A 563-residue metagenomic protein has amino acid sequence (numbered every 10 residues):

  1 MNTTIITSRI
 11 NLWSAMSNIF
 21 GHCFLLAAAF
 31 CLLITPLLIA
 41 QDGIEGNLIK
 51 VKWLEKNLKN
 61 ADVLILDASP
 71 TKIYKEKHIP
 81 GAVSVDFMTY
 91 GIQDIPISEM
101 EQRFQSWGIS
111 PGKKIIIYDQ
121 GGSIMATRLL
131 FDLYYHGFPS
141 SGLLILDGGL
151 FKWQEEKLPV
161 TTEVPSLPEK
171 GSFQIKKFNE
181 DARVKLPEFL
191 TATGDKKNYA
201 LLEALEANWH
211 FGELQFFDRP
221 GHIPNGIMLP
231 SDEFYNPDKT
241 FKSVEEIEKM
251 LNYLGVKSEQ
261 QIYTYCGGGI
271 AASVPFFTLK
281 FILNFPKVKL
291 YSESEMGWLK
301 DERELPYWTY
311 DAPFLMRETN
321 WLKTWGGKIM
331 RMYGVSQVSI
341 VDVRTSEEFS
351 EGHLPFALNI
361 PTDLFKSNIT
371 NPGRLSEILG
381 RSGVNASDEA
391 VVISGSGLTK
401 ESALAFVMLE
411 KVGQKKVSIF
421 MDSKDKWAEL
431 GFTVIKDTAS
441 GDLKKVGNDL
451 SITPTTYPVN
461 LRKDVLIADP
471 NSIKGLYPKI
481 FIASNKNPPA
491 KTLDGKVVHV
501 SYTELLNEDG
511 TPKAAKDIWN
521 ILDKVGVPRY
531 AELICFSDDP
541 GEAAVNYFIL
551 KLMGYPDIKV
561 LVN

Functional and structural regions predicted by a protein language model:
M1-F20: N-terminal secretory signal peptides that target proteins for export/translocation
N2, I19-F20, F30, V51 (+1 more regions): Hydrophobic alpha-helical segments with strong N-terminal bias
S17, A29-C31, N359: Short stretches within intrinsically disordered, low-complexity N-terminal or propeptide regions
C23-P36: Bacterial N-terminal signal peptides
A40-N563: Cytosolic catalytic domains that perform sulfur/thiol-centered chemistry
